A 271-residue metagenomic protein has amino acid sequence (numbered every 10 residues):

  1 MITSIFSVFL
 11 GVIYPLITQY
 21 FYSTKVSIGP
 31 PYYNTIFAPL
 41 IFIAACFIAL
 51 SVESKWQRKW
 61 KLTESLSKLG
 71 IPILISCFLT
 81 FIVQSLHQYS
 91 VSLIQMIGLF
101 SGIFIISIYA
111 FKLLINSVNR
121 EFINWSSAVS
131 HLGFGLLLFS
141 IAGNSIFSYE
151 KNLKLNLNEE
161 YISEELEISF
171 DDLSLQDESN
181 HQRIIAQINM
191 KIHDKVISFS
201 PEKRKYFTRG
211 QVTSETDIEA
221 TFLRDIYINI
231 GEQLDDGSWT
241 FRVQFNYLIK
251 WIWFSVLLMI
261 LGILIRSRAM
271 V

Functional and structural regions predicted by a protein language model:
M1-S163, I168, I249-V271: Contiguous transmembrane helix-bundle modules in multi-pass membrane proteins
I73-S76, G135-M270: Accessory, solvent-exposed terminal regions and/or long lumenal/extracellular loops of proteins
